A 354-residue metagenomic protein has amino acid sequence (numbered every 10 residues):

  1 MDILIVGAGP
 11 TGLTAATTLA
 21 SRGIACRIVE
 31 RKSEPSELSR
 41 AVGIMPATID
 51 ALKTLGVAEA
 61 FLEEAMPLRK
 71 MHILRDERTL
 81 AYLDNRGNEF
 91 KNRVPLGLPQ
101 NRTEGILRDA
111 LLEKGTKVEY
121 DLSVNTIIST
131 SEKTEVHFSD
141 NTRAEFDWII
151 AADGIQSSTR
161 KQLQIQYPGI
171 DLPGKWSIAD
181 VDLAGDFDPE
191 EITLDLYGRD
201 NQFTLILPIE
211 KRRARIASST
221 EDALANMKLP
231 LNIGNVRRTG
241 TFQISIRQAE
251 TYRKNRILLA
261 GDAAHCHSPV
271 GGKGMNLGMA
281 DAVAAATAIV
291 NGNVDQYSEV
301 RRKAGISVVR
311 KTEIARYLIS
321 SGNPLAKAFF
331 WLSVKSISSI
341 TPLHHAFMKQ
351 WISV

Functional and structural regions predicted by a protein language model:
M1-I3: Extreme N-terminal starter segment of soluble prokaryotic enzymes
I5, A16, L52, E104-L107 (+3 more regions): Conserved structural-core and active-site-/substrate-pathway-adjacent residues in large, well-folded domains of enzymes
G7-T17, L107, A151, F242-A315: Conserved mid-domain beta->alpha element of the FAD-binding
A20-R40: Glycine-rich FAD pyrophosphate-binding loop
E37-R40, I44-A110, L207-P208: Active-site-adjacent segment of FAD-dependent monooxygenases/related oxidoreductases
D109, K133-E135, D140, W148 (+1 more regions): Conserved FAD-binding catalytic core of PHBH/FMO-like flavoproteins
Y120-T134: A conserved short coil-to-beta-strand element within the FAD-binding core of flavoproteins
T287-V354: C-terminal helical "tail/cap" subdomain of flavin- and related membrane-associated enzymes
